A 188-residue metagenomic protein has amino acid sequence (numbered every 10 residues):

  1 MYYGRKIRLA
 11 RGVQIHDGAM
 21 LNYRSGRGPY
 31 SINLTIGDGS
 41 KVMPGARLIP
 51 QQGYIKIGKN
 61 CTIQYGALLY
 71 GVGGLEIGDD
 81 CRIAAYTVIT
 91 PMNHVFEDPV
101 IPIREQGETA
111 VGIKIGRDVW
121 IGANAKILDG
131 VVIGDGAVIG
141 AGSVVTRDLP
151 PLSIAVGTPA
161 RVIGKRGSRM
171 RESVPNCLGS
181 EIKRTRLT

Functional and structural regions predicted by a protein language model:
M1-R5, V174-T188: Membrane-proximal basic amphipathic "stem/tether" segments
G4, Q14-I127, T158, R166-G167: Flexible, glycine/small-residue-enriched loop-and-beta-strand segment within the central core of proteins
T90, E97-P99, R171-E181: Mobile, glycine-enriched helix-loop/loop "lid" segments at the mouths of ligand-binding/catalytic clefts that gate
V132-V156, A160, S173: C-terminal/domain-terminus segments
I154-V156, I163, L178-S180: Non-catalytic C-terminal accessory region of glycerolipid acyltransferases and related lyso-lipid remodeling enzymes
G164, M170-R171: Double-stranded beta-helix
